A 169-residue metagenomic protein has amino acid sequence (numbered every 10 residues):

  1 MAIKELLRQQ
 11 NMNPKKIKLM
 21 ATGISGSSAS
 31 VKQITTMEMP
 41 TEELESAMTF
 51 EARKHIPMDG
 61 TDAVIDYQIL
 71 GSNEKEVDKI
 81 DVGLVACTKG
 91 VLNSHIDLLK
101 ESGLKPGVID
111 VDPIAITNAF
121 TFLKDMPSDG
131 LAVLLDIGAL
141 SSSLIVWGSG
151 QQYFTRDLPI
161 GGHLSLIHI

Functional and structural regions predicted by a protein language model:
A2, L19, G23-K124: Active-site neighborhood for divalent-cation/phosphate handling
E5-K18: Phosphate/pyrophosphate-binding loops at sites that engage ATP/ADP/AMP, CoA/4′-phosphopantetheine, polyphosphate
P14-K16, E76, D136: Solvent-exposed loop and beta-edge segments used for protein-protein assembly and interaction
K18-G23, L123-F154, L158, L164: Gly/Thr-rich phosphate-binding beta-strand-loop-beta motif of the actin/hexokinase/Hsp70
N93, G162-H163: Loop/helix-junction capping segments adjacent to catalytic residues or to phosphate/diphosphate-binding pockets
P113-A115, P159-G162: Residue-level detector of flexible, active-site-proximal loop/helix-junction positions within diverse enzyme catalytic
I167-I169: Conserved small/polar residues in nucleotide/adenosyl-binding loops
